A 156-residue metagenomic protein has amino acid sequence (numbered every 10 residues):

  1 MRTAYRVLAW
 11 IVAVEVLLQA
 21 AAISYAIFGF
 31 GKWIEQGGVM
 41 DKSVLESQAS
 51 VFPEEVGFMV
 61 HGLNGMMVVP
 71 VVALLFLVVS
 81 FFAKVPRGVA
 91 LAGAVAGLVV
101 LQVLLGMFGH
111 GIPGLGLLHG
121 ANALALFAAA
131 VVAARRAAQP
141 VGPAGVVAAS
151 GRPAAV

Functional and structural regions predicted by a protein language model:
M1-V156: Polytopic transmembrane helical bundles with strong interfacial aromatic enrichment
